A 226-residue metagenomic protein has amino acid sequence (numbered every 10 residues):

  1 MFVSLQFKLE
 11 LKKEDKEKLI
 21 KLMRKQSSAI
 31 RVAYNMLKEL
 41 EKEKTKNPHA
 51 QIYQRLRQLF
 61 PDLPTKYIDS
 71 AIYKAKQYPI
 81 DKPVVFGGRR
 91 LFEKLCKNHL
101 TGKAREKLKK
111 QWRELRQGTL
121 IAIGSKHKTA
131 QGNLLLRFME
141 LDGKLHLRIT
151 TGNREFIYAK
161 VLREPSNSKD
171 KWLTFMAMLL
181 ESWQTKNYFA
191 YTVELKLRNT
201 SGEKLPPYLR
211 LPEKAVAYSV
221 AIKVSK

Functional and structural regions predicted by a protein language model:
M1-K226: Nucleic-acid substrate recognition interfaces
